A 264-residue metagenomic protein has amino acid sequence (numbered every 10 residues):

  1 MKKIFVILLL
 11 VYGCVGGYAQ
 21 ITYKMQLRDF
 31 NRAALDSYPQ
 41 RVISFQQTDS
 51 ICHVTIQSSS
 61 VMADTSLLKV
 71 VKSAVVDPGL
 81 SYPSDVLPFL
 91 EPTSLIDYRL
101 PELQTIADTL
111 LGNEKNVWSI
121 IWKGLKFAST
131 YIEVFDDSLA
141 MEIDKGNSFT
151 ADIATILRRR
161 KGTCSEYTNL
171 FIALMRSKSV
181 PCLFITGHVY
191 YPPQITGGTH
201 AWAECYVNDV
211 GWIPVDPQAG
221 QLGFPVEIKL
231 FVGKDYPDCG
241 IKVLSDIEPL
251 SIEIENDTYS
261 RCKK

Functional and structural regions predicted by a protein language model:
I4-G13: Sec-dependent N-terminal signal peptides
Y12-Q20: Bacterial Sec-dependent signal peptides at the C-terminal "C-region" and cleavage site
A19-S81, C262: Intrinsically disordered, low-complexity N-terminal segments that are enriched in acidic
V76-P88, F224-I228: Short, cationic low-complexity segments
D85-R159, Y236, S245-K264: Secondary-structure boundary elements
G162-T163: Active-site-proximal helix/loop microenvironment of the serine DD-peptidase/beta-lactamase transpeptidase fold
E166-E248: Hydrophobic/aromatic-rich core segments of domains that either
